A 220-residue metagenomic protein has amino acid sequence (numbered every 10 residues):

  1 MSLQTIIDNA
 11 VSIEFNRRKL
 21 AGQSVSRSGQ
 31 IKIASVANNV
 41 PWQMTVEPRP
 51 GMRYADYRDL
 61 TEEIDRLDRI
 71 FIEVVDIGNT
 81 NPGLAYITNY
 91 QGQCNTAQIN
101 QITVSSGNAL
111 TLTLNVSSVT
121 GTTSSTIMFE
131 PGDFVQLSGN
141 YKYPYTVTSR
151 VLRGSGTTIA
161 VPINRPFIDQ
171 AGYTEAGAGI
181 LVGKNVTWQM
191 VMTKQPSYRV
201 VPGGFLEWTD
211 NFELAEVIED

Functional and structural regions predicted by a protein language model:
M1-D220: Extracellular/virion structural assembly segments
